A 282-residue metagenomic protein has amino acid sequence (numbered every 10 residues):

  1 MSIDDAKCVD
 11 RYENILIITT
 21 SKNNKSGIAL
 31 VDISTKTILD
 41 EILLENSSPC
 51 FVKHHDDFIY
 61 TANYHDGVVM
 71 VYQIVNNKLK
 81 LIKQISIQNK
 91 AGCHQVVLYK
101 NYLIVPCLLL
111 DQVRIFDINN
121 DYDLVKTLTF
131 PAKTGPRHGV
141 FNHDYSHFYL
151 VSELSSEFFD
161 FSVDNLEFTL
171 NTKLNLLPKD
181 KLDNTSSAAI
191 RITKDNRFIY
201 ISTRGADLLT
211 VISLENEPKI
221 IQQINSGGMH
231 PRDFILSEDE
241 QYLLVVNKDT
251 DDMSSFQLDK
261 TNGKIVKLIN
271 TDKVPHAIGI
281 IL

Functional and structural regions predicted by a protein language model:
M1-S2, T37-L43, K80-I87, D123-F130 (+3 more regions): A short beta-strand motif characteristic of beta-propeller blades
I3-E13, E45-D56, I87-K100, F130-Y145 (+3 more regions): Beta-rich, blade/repeat-based domains predominating in secreted/periplasmic proteins but also intracellular
S21-N23, Y64-D66, L108-L110, E153-L154 (+4 more regions): Short loop/turn segments immediately following the C-termini of beta-strands
N24-I28, G67-V69, D111-V113, S156-F158 (+2 more regions): Structural signal for beta-propeller blades
V31-S34, Y72-K78, D117-D121, F161-F168 (+2 more regions): Short loop/turn segments immediately following beta-strands, especially the blade-tip and inter-blade linker loops
L103-S156: Loop-centered beta-sheet repeat module
K248-D252, V266-L282: Blade-level signature of beta-propeller repeat domains, shared across WD40, Kelch, NHL, RCC1 and BNR/Asp-box propellers
